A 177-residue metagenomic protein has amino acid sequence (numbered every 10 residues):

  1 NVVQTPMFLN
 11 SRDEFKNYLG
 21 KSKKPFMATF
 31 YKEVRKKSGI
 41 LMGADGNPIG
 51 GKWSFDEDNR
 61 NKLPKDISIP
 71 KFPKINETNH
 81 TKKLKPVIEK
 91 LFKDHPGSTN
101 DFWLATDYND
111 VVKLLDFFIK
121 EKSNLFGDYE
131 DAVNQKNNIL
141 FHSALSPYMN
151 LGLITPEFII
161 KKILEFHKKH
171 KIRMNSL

Functional and structural regions predicted by a protein language model:
N1-L104: Beta-rich, aromatic/charged-enriched effector core domains that present basic-aromatic interfaces for binding
N59-L177: Catalytic cores of enzymes that engage adenine nucleotides and/or redox cofactors via long glycine-rich, Lys/Arg/His
